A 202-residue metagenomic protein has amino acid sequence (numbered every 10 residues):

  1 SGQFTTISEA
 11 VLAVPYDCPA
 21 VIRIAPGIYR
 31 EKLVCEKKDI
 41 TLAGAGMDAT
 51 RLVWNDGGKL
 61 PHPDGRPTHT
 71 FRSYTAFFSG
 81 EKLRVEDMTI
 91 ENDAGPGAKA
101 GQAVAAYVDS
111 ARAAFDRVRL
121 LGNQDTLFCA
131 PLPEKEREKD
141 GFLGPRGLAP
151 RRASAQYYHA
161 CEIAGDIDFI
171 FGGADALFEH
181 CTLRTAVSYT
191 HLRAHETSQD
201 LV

Functional and structural regions predicted by a protein language model:
S1-L12: Right-handed parallel beta-helix/beta-solenoid
Q3-T5, P19-V21, D39-Q102, T126-C129: Right-handed parallel beta-helix/beta-spiral solenoid domain characteristic of secreted/periplasmic
V14-L33: N-terminal carbohydrate-binding/catalytic regions of secreted carbohydrate-active enzymes
I24, T41-G44, L83-V85, A113-D116 (+2 more regions): All-beta strand scaffolds that present successive hydrophobic residues in beta-strands
A25, A43-A45, S79, E86 (+7 more regions): Feature marks extracellular polysaccharide-active and adherence modules
K32, T75, A103-A105, T126-L127 (+2 more regions): Structural detector of coil-to-beta-strand junctions
E86-F142, P150, Y157: Internal, conserved structured core segments that host functional sites
T190-T197: Conserved small/polar residues in nucleotide/adenosyl-binding loops
